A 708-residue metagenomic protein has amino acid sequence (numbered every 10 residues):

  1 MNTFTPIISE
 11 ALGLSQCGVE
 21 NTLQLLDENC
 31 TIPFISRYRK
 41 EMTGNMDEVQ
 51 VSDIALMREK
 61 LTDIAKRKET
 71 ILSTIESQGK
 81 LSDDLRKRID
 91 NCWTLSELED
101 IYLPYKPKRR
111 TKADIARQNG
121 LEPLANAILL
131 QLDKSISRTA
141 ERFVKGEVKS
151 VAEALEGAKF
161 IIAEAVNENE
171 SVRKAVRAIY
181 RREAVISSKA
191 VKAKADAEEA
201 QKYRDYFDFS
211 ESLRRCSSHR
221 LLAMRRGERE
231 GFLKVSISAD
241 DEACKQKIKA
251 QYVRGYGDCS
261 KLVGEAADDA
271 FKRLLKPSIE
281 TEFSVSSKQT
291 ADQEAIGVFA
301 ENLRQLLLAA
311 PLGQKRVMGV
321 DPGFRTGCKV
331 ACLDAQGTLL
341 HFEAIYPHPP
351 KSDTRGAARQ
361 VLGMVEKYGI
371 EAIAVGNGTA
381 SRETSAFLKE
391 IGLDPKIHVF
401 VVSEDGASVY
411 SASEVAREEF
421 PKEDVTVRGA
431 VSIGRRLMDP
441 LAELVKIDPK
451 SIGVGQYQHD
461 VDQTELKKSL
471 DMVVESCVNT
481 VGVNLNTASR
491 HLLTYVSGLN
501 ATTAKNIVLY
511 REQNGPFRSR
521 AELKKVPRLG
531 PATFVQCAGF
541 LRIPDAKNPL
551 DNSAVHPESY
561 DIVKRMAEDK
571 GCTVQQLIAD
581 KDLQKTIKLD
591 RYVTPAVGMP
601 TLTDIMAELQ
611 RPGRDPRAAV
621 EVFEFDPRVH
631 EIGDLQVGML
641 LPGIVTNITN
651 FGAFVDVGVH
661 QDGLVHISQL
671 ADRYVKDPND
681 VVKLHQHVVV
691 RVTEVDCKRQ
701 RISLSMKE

Functional and structural regions predicted by a protein language model:
F4, D63-K80, D90, V409 (+6 more regions): Long, highly charged, low-complexity intrinsically disordered interaction regions that mediate electrostatic DNA/RNA
S15-Q16, E28-N29, L95-S96, R109 (+18 more regions): Short flexible coil/turn linkers enriched for glycine and charged/polar residues that connect secondary-structure
F34, Q50-D53, K60, I64-G319 (+2 more regions): Duplex nucleic acid-engaging cores and interfaces of nucleic-acid transaction enzymes
Y38-K40, L129, D240, P322 (+11 more regions): Short, ordered loop/turn segments at secondary-structure junctions
T74, R88, E99-Y102, G227-D240 (+3 more regions): Structured, non-catalytic alpha/beta "coupling" segments that mediate domain-domain communication and provide generic
A178-V185, V320-F324, G378-E383, V402-V409 (+5 more regions): A glycine-rich phosphate-binding loop feature that marks nucleotide/adenosyl-phosphate handling sites
V317-G319, K329, S385-L388, S519-E522 (+3 more regions): Short beta-alpha junctions and helix-cap segments that line functional grooves
I543-E708: Single-stranded RNA-binding regions, centering on S1/OB-family and related RNA-binding modules
